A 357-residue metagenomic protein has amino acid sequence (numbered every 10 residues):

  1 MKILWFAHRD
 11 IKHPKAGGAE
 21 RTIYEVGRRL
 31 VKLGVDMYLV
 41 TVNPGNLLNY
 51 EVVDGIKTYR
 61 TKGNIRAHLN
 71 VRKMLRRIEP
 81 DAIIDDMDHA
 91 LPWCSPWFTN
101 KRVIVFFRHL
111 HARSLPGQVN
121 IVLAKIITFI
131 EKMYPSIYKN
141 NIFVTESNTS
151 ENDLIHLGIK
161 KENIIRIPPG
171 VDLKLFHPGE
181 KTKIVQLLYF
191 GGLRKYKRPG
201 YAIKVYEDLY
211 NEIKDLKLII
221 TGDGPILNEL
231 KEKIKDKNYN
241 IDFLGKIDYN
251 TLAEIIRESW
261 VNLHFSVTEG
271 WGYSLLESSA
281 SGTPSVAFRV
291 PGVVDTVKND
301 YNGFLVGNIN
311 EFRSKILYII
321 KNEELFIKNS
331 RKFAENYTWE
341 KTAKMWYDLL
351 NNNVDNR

Functional and structural regions predicted by a protein language model:
L4, V144, E180-D208, I219: Conserved donor-binding/catalytic core segment of Leloir-type glycosyltransferases
V122-V144: Membrane-proximal helix-turn-helix segments that form the acceptor-binding/catalytic region of lipid-linked
T149, G170: Carbohydrate-associated surface elements
K231-I247: Nucleotide-activated donor-binding/catalytic signature segment of Leloir-type glycosyltransferases, i.e., the conserved
K246-I247, E254-S259: Short alpha-helical donor nucleotide-sugar binding micro-motif in glycosyltransferases
V267: Aromatic "clamp/platform" in nucleotide-sugar-dependent glycosyltransferases that forms part of the donor/acceptor
L275, P284-A287: Short hydrophobic beta-strand element within catalytic cores of glycosyltransferases and related nucleotide-activated
N299-N310, Y318-N322: Conserved acidic donor-binding segment of nucleotide-sugar-dependent glycosyltransferases
